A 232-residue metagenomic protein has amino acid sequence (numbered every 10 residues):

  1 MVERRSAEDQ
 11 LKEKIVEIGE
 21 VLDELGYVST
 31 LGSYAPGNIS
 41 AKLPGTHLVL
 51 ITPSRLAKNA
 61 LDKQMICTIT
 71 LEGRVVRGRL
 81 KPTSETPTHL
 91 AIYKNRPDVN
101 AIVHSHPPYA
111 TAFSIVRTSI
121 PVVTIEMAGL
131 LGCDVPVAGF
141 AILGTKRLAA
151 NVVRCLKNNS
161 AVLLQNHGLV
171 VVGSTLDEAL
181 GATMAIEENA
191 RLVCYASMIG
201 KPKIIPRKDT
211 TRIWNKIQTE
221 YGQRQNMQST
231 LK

Functional and structural regions predicted by a protein language model:
M1-K232: Glycine-rich flexible loops
